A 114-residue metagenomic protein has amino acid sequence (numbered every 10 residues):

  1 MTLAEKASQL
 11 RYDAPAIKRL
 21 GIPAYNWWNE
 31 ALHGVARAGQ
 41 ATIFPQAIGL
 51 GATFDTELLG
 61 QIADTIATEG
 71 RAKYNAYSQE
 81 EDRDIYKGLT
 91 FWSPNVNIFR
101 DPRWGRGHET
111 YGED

Functional and structural regions predicted by a protein language model:
M1-D114: N-terminal beta-rich core of secreted/periplasmic extracellular enzymes
